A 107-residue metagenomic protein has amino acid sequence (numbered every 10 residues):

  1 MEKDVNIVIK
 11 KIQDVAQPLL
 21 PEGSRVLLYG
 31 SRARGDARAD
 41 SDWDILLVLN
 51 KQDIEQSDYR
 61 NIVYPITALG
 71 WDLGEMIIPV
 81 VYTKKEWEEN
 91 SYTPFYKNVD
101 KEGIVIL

Functional and structural regions predicted by a protein language model:
M1-L27, A33-G35, A39, N50-L107: Catalytic core of pol beta-like nucleotidyltransferases
W43-V48: Short, aliphatic-rich beta-strand segments
